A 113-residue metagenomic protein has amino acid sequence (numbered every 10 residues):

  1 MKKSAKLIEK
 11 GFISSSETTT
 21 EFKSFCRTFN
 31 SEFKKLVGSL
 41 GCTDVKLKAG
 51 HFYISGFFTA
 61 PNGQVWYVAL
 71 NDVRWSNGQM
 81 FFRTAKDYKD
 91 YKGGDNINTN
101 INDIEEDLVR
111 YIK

Functional and structural regions predicted by a protein language model:
M1-S4, V109-K113: Short intrinsically disordered terminal tails
K2-P61, Y88-D95: Negatively charged, low-complexity tracts enriched in Asp/Glu with abundant Ser/Thr
Y53-E106, R110: Intrinsically disordered, low-complexity regulatory segments enriched in Ser/Thr/Pro and charged residues
